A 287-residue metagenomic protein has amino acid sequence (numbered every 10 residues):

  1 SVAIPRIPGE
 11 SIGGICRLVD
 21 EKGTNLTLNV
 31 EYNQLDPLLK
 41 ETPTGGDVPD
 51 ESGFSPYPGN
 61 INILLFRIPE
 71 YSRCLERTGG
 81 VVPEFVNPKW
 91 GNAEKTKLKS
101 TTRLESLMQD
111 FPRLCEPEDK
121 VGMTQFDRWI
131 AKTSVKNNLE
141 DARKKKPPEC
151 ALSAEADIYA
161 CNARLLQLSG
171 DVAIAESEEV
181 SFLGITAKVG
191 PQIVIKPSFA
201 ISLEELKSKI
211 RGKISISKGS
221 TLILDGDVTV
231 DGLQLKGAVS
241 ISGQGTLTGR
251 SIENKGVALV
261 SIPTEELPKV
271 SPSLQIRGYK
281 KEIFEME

Functional and structural regions predicted by a protein language model:
V2-E287: Left-handed beta-helix
